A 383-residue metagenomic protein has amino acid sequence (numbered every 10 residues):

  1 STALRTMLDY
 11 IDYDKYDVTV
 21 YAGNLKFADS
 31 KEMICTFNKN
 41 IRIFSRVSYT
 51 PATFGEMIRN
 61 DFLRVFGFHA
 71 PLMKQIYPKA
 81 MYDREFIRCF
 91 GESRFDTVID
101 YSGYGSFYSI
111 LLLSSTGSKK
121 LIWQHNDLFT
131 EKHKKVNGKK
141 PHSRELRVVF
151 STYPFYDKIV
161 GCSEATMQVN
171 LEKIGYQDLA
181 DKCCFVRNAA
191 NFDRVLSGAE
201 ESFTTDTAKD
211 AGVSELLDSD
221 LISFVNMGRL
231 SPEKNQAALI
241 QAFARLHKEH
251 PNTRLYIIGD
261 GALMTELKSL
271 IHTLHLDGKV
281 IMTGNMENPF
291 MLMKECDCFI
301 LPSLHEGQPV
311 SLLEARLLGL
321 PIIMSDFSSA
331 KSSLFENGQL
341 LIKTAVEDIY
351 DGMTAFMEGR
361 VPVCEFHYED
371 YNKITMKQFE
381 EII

Functional and structural regions predicted by a protein language model:
S1-T6, I222-R245, A262-K268: A conserved mid-protein helix/loop that constitutes part of the nucleotide-sugar donor-binding site
R42, K268-G284: Nucleotide-activated donor-binding/catalytic signature segment of Leloir-type glycosyltransferases, i.e., the conserved
Q75-I87, V98-G117: An aromatic- and histidine-rich active-site surface loop
R84-S93, K139-G161: Membrane-proximal helix-turn-helix segments that form the acceptor-binding/catalytic region of lipid-linked
Y108-I110, P154-C183, A190-F192: A short, active-site helix/loop in glycosyltransferases that binds the activated sugar's phosphate group
N285, L304: Aromatic "clamp/platform" in nucleotide-sugar-dependent glycosyltransferases that forms part of the donor/acceptor
P321-M324: Short hydrophobic beta-strand element within catalytic cores of glycosyltransferases and related nucleotide-activated
E336-E347, T354-R360: Conserved acidic donor-binding segment of nucleotide-sugar-dependent glycosyltransferases
